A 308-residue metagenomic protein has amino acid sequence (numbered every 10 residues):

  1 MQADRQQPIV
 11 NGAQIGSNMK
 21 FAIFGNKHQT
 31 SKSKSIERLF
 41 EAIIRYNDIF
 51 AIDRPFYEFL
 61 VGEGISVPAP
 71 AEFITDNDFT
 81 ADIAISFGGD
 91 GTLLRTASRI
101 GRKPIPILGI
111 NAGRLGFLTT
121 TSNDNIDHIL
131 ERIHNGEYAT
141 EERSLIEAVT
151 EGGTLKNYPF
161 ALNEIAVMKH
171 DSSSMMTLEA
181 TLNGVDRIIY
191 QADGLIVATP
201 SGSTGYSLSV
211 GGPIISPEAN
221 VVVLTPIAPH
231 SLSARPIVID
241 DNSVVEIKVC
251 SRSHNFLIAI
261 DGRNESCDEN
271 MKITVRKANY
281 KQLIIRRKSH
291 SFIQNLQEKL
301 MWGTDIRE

Functional and structural regions predicted by a protein language model:
P8, G12-I83, D124-A139, T150-P159: ATP/NTP phosphate-donor binding region
H28, D90-T92, L115, S201-S203: Short glycine-rich anion-binding loops that position phosphate/pyrophosphate groups of nucleotides and phosphorylated
K32-S33, G91-T96, T204-S209: Short glycine/serine/threonine-rich phosphate/pyrophosphate-binding segments that cradle anionic phosphate groups
R95, I100-A112, F117: Gly/Ser-rich helix-loop-strand patches that form or flank binding pockets for ribonucleotide-derived cofactors
R114-D193: Catalytic core of DAGKc-family lipid kinases
V167, S172, N183-D186, L232-E308: ATP/nucleoside-binding phosphotransfer catalytic cores, i.e., glycine-rich phosphate-binding loops
I188-D193, V197-S233: Gly/Ser/Thr-rich active-site loops/lids in small-molecule metabolic enzymes that frequently grip phosphoryl groups
